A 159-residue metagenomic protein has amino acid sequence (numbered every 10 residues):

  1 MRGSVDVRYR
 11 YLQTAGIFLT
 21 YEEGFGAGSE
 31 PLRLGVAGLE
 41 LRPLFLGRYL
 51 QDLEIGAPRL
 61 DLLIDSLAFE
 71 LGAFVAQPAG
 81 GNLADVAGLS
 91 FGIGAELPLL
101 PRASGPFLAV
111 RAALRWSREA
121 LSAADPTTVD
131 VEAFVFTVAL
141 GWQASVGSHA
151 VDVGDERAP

Functional and structural regions predicted by a protein language model:
M1-E54: Glycine- and aromatic-enriched membrane insertion/assembly motifs of diderm outer-membrane and organelle channel
M1-V5, Y9, Q13, P31-A37 (+5 more regions): Residues that define the transmembrane beta-barrel architecture of outer-membrane proteins
V5-Y9, L19, A37-P43, L71-A73 (+3 more regions): Residues on the lipid-exposed face of transmembrane beta-strands in outer-membrane beta-barrel proteins
Y9, T14, L46-L67, P98-L108 (+1 more regions): Short loop/turn motifs that connect adjacent beta-strands in outer-membrane beta-barrel proteins
T14, E22-G28, L46, F74-G80 (+3 more regions): Sequence/structural signature of outer-membrane beta-barrel proteins
T20, G28-L32, D52-L53, A79-V86 (+1 more regions): Outer-membrane beta-barrel translocator domains and adjoining extracellular loop/strand segments of Gram-negative
G35-R48, D130-P159: Outer-membrane beta-barrel "beta-signal"
F45-G47, A57-V86, V110-R111, W116-R118 (+2 more regions): A subset of solvent-exposed loop/turn segments in beta-rich extracellular surface proteins, enriched in glycine
